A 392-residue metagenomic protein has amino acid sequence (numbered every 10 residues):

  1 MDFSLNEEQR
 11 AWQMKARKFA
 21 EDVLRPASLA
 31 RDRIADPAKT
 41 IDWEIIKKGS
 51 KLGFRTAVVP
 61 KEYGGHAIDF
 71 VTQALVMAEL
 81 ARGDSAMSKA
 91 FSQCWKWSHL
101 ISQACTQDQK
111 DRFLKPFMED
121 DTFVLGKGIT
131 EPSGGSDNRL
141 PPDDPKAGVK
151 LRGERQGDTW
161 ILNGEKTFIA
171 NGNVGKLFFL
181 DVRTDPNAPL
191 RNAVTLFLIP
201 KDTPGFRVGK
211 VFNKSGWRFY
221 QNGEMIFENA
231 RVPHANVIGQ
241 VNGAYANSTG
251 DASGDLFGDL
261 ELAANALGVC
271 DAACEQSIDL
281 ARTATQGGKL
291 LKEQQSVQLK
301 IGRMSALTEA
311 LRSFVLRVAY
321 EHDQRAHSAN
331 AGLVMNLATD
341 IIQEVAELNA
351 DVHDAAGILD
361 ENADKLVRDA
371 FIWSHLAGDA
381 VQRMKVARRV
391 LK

Functional and structural regions predicted by a protein language model:
M1-F91, R112-P116, V390-K392: Amphipathic, small/basic residue-rich leader segments at the start of a protein or domain
F3-E7, A11-W12, R207-E309: Glycine-rich beta->alpha junctions and the first turn(s) of the following alpha-helix
R25-D36, I278-K292, S305-D360: C-terminal helix-coil-helix/basic helical segment that borders enzyme active sites and/or dimer interfaces and provides
V76, H353-K392: Glycine-rich phosphate/cofactor-binding loops in nucleotide/flavin-utilizing enzymes
K89-K110, G135: N-terminal glycine-rich flavin-associated loop
D120-S136: A short, Trp-centered hydrophobic/proline-enriched beta-strand micro-motif
L151-E154: A structural signal for short hydrophobic beta-strand segments in well-ordered beta-sheet cores
N163-R207: A short core secondary-structure module
